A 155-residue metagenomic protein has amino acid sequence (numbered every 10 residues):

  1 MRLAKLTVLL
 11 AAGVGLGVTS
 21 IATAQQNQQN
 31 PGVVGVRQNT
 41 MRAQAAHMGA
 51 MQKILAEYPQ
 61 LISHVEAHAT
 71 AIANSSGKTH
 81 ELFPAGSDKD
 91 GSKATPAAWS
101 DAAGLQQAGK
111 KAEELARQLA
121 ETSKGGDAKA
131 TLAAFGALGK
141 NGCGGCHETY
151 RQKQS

Functional and structural regions predicted by a protein language model:
M1-L10: Bacterial N-terminal signal peptides that target proteins for export
L10-A12, A22: Cleavable N-terminal signal peptides
V18-A24: Sec/Tat signal peptide C-region and signal peptidase I cleavage site
Q25-P31: Extreme N-terminal tail/first-helix region
P31-H64, H68-S155: Sequence context surrounding c-type heme c attachment/ligation sites in exported
